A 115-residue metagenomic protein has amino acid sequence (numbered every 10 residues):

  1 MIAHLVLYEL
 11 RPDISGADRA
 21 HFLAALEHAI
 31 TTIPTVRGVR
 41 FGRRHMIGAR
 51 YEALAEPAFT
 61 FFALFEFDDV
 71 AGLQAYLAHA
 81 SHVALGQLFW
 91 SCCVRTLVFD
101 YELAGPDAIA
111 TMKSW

Functional and structural regions predicted by a protein language model:
M1-I2, A55-P57: Short, flexible turn/loop "capping" segments at secondary-structure junctions
I2-L10, F62: Active-site-flanking beta-strand signature of metal-NTP-handling nucleotidyl enzymes and homologous cyclase-like
L10-P12, R43, F67-D69, G105: Non-catalytic surface loops within mature trypsin-like serine protease
I14, A25, T31-V36, E56-T60 (+1 more regions): An amphipathic, aromatic/His-enriched active-site/gating alpha helix that lines ligand/cofactor pockets
R19-H21: Core segments of cupin and vicinal oxygen chelate
F41-A55, Q87-W115: Glycine-rich beta-strand-turn "strand-cap" elements at beta-sheet edges
